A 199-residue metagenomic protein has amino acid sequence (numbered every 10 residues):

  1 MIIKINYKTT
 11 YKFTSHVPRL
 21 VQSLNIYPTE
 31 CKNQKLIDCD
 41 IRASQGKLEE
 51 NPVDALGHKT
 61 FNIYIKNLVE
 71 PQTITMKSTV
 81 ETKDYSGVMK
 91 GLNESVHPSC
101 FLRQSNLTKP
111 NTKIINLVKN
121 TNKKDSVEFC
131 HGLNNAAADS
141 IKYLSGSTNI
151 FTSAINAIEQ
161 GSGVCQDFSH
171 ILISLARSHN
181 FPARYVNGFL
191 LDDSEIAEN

Functional and structural regions predicted by a protein language model:
M1-N116, F181: Linear, non-domain "peripheral" regions
Y7, Y11-F13, F101, Y143 (+3 more regions): Aromatic side chains
V21, N120, N135, D167-N199: Hydrophobic/aromatic-rich core segments of domains that either
I26, N93, I150-A154, P182 (+1 more regions): Flexible domain-boundary/linker segments
K35, E50, E159-G163, L191: Alpha-helix boundary/capping detector
D38-D40, D54, D84, D125 (+3 more regions): Acidic-enriched, low-complexity/disordered segments with a strong bias for Aspartate over Glutamate
T82-D84, P98-G163, I171-H179: Secondary-structure boundary elements
